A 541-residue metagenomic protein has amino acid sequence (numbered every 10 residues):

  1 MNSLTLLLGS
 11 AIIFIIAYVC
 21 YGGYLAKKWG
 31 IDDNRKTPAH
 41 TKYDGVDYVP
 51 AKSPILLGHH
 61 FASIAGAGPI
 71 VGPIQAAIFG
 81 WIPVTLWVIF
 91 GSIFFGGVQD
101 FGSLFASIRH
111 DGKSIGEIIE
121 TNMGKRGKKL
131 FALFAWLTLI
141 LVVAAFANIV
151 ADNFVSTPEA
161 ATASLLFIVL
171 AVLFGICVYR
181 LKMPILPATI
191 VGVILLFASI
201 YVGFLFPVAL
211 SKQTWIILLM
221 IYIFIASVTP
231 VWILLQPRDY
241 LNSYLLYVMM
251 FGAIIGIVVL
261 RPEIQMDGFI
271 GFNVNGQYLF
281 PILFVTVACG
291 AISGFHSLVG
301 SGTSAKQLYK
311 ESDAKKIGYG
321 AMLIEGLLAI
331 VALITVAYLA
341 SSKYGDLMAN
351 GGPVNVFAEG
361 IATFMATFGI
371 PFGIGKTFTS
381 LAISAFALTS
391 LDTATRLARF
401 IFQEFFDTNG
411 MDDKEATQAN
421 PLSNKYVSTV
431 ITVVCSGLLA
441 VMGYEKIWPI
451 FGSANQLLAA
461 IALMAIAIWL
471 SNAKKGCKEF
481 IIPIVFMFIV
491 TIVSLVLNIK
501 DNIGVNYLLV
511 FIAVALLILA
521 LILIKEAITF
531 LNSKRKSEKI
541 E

Functional and structural regions predicted by a protein language model:
M1-A17, L195-N242, G252-V259, G271 (+4 more regions): A generic transmembrane alpha-helix motif of multi-pass inner-membrane proteins
N2, G68-I70, I82, L141-T157 (+13 more regions): Transmembrane helix-loop junctions in multi-pass membrane proteins
N2-V19, A76-S107, G116, T162-A171 (+2 more regions): Extracellular loop-to-transmembrane helix junctions
I13-I70, S243, I282, Q307: Membrane-interface "cap" regions at the ends of multi-pass membrane proteins
G23-V49, P73-Q75, T85, I89 (+7 more regions): Flexible loop linkers connecting adjacent transmembrane helices in multi-pass alpha-helical membrane transporters
A67-I74, G91-Q99, S103, S107-D111 (+5 more regions): Membrane-helix boundary/coupling elements in multi-pass transport proteins
K125-I140, G320-G326, I374-G375, L388 (+1 more regions): Loop-to-transmembrane helix boundary motifs in multi-pass membrane proteins
I257-G271, L323-E359: Extracellular/periplasmic helix-exit of transmembrane alpha-helices
